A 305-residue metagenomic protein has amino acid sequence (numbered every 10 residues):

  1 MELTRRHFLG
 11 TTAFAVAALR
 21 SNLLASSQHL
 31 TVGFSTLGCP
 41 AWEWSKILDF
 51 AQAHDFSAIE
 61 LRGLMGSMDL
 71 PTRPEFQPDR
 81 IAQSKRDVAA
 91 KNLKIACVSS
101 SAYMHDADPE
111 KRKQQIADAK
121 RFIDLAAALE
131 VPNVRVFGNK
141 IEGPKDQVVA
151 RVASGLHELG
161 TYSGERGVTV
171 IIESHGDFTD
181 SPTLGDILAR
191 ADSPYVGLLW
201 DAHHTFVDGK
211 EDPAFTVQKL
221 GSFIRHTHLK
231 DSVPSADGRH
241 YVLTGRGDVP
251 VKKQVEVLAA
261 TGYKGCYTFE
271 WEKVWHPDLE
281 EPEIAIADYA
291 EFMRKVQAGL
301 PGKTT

Functional and structural regions predicted by a protein language model:
E2-V32, A41-S57, K91, D180-W200 (+1 more regions): Histidine-acidic metal/acid-base catalytic patches
T12-R20, S45-K46, R86-C97, M104-L198 (+3 more regions): Active-site acidic/histidine proton-transfer and metal-coordination neighborhood in alpha/beta enzyme cores
G33-G38, R135-N139, L156, H228: Short, conserved structural micro-motifs that define repeat-unit consensus positions and nucleotide-binding loops
G38, G63-M65, A102-M104, G138-E142 (+4 more regions): Active-site-proximal loop/turn and secondary-structure-junction residues that shape catalytic pockets, frequently
E60, C97-S99, R135, I171 (+2 more regions): Conserved beta-strand positions in the central sheet of alpha/beta enzyme cores
R62-Q83, N139-G143: Glycine-rich, proline-tolerant flexible connector loops at the mouths of alpha/beta enzymes
S67-P71, M104-D108, I141-D146, F206-D208 (+2 more regions): A short acidic, helix-capping loop that chelates divalent metal ions and anchors anionic groups
E75-I81, Q114-A119, V149-L156, K210-F215 (+1 more regions): Charged helix-capping and loop-helix junction motifs
